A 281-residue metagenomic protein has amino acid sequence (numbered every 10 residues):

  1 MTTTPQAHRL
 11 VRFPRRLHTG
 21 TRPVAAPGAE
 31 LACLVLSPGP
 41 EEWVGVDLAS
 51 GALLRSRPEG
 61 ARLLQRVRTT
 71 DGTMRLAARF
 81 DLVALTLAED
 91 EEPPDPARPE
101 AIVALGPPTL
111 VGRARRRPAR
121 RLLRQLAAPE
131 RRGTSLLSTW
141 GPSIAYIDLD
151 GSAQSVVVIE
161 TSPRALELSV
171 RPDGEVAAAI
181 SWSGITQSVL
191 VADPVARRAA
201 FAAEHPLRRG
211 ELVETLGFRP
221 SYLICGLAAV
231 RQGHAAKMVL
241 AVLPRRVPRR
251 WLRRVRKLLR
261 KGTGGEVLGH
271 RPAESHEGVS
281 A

Functional and structural regions predicted by a protein language model:
T2-R15, R68, R116-A281: Nucleic-acid-binding small beta-barrel platforms of the OB/S1 family and closely associated recruitment extensions
R12-T21, A26: Intrinsically disordered, serine/threonine/proline
P23-A32, D81: Short coil-to-beta-strand transition motifs
P40-V46: Short aromatic-glycine-enriched beta-strand elements
L48-T69: Short, structured beta-strand/loop micro-motifs enriched in basic residues and often containing a Trp
L64-A84, G210-R219: Short nucleic-acid-contacting surface segments enriched for D/E, G, S/T with interspersed K/R
D90-L105: Short, Lys/Arg- and Gly-enriched loop/turn segments at beta-strand edges
V111-A114: Short, charged amphipathic alpha-helical surface segments
